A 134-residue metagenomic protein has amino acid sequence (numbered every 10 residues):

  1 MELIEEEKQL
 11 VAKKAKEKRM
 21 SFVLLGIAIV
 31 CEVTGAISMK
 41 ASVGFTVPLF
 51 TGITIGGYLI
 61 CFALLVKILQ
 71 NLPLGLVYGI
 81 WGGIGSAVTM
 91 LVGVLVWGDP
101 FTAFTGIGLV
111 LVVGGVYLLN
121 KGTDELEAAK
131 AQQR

Functional and structural regions predicted by a protein language model:
E2-R134: Polytopic alpha-helical membrane proteins, predominantly small-molecule transporters/carriers
